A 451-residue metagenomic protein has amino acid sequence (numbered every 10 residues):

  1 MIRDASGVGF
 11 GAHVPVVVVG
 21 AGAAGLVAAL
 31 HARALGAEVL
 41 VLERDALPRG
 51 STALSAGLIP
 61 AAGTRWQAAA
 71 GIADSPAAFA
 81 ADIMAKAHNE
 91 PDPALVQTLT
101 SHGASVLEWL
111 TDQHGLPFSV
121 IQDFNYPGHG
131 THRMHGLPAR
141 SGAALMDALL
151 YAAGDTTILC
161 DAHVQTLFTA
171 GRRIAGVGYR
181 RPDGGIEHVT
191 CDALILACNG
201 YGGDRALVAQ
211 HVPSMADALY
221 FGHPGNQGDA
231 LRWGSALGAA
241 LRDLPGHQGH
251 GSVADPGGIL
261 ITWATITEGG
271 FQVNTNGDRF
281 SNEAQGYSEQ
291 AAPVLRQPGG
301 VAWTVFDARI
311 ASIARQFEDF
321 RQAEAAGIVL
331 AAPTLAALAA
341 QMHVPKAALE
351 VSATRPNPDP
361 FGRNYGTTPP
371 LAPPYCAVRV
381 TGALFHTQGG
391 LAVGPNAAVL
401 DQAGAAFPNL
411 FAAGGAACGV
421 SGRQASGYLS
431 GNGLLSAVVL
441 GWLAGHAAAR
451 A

Functional and structural regions predicted by a protein language model:
M1-V16, A34: Extreme N-terminal leader/targeting segments of oxidoreductases
V16-V41: N-terminal Rossmann-like FAD-binding beta1-loop-alpha1 element of flavoenzymes
A34-S55: Glycine-rich FAD pyrophosphate-binding loop
P48, L99-I186, C191, R205-L207 (+2 more regions): Conserved redox-cofactor binding core of oxidoreductases
P60-L99: Glycine-rich active-site loop/strand segments that organize a redox cofactor
T166, A348-Q424: A glycine-rich dinucleotide-binding beta-alpha-beta segment and adjacent secondary-structure elements that constitute
P182-S252, L434-L443: Glycine-rich loop(s) and the adjacent beta-strand/alpha-helix scaffold that form part
L231-A348: An anion/pyrophosphate-binding glycine-rich loop and adjacent beta-alpha core in soluble alpha-beta enzymes
